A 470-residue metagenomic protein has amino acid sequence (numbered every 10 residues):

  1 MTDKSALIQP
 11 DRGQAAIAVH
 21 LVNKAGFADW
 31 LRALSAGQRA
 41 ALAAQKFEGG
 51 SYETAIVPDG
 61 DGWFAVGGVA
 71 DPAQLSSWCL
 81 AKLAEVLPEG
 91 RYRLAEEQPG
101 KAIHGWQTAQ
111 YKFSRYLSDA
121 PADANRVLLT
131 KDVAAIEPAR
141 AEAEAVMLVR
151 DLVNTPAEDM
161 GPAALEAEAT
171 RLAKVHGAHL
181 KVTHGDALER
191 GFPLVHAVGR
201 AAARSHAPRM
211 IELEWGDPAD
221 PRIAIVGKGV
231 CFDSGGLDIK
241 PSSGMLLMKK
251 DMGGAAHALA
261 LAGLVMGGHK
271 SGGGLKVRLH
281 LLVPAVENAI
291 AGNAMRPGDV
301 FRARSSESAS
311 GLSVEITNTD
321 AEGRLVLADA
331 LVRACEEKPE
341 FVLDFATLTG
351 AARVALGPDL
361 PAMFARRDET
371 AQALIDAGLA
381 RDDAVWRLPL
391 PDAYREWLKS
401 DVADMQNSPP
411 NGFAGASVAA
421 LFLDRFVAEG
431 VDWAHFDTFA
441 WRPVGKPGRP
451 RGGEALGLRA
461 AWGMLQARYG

Functional and structural regions predicted by a protein language model:
M1-G229: Short amphipathic alpha-helical segment within the helicase RecA-like ATPase core that mediates nucleic-acid
E166-G470: A generic structural signal for tightly packed, nonpolar segments enriched in small/aliphatic residues
